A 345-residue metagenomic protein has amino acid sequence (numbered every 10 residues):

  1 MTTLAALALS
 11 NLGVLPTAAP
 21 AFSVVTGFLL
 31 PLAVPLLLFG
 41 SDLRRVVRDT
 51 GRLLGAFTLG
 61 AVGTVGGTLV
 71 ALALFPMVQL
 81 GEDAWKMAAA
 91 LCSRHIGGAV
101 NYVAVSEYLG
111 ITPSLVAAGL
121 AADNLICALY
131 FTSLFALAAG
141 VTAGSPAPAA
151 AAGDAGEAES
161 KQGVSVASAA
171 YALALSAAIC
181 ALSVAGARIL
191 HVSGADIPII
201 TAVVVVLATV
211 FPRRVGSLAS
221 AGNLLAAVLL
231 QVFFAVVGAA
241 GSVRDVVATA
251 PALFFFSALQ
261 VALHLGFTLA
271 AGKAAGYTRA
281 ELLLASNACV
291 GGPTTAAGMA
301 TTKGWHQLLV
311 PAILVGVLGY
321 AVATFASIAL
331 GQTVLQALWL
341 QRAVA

Functional and structural regions predicted by a protein language model:
M1-T26, P35-R45, D154-R244: Structural signature of multi-pass alpha-helical membrane transport proteins
A19-A33, D83-R94, L190-V203, L225-A227 (+2 more regions): Structural signature of hydrophobic alpha-helical transmembrane segments
V24-L30, V34-A73, L173, L224-V228 (+2 more regions): Entry/N-cap segments of selected transmembrane alpha helices and their immediately preceding amphipathic helices
G60-G67, C92-Y102, A117-A139, V310 (+1 more regions): Membrane-embedded alpha-helical segments of transport systems, primarily multispan ion/solute transporters
L69-A73, N101-E107, A181-A185, F233-A248 (+2 more regions): Hydrophobic alpha-helical transmembrane segments in multi-pass integral membrane proteins
L80-A121, A151-D154, Y277-L314, L318: Alpha-helical membrane segments and immediately flanking helix-loop junctions that form or couple to the substrate/ion
A128, A252-A345: C-terminal transmembrane helix pair
A139-L173, W339-A345: Intrinsically disordered, low-complexity non-transmembrane regions of multi-pass membrane transporters
